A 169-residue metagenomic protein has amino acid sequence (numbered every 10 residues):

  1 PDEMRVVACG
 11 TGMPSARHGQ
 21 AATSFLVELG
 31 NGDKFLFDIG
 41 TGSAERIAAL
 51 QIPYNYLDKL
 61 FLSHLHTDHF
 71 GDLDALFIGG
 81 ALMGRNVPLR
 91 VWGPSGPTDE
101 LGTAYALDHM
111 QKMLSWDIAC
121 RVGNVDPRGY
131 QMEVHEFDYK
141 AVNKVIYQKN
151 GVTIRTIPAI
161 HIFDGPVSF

Functional and structural regions predicted by a protein language model:
P1-F169: Binuclear metal-dependent hydrolase catalytic cores
